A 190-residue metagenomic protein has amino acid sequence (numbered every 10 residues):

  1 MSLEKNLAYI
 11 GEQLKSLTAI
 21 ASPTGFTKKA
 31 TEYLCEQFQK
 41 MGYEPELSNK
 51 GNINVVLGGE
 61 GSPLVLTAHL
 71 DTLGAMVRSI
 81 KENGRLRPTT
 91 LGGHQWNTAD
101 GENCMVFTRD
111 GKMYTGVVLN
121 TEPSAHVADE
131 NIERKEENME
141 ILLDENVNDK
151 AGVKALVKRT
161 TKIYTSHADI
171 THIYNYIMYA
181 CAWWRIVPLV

Functional and structural regions predicted by a protein language model:
M1-V190: N-terminal hydrophobic/helix-forming segments and targeting peptides
